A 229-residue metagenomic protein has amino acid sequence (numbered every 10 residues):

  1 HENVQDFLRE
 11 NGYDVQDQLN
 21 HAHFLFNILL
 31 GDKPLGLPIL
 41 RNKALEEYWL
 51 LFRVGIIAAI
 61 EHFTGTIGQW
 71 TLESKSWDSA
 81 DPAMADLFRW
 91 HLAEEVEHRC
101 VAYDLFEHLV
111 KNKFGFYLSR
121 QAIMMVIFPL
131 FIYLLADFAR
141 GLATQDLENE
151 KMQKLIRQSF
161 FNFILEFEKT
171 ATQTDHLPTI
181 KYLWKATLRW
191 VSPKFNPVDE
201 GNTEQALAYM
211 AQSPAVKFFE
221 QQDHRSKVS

Functional and structural regions predicted by a protein language model:
H1-S229: Non-heme di-metal
